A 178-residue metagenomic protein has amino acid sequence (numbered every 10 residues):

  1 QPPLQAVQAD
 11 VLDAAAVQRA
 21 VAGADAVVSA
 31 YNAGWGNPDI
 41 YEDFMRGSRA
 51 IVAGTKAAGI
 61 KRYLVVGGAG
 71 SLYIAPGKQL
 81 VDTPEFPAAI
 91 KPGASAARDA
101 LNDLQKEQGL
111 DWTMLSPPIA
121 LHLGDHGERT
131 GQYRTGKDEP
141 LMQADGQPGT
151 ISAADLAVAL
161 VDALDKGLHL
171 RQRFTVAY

Functional and structural regions predicted by a protein language model:
Q1-A58, D165-L168: NAD(P)H-binding glycine-rich loop region in Rossmannoid oxidoreductase-like domains and their noncatalytic homologs
Q1-P2, D13-A14, P38, A58-R62 (+1 more regions): Oxidoreductase cofactor-interface core, primarily capturing Rossmann-like NAD(P)-dependent enzymes
S29-A30, R62-V66: Short beta-strand segments at enzyme active-site cores
